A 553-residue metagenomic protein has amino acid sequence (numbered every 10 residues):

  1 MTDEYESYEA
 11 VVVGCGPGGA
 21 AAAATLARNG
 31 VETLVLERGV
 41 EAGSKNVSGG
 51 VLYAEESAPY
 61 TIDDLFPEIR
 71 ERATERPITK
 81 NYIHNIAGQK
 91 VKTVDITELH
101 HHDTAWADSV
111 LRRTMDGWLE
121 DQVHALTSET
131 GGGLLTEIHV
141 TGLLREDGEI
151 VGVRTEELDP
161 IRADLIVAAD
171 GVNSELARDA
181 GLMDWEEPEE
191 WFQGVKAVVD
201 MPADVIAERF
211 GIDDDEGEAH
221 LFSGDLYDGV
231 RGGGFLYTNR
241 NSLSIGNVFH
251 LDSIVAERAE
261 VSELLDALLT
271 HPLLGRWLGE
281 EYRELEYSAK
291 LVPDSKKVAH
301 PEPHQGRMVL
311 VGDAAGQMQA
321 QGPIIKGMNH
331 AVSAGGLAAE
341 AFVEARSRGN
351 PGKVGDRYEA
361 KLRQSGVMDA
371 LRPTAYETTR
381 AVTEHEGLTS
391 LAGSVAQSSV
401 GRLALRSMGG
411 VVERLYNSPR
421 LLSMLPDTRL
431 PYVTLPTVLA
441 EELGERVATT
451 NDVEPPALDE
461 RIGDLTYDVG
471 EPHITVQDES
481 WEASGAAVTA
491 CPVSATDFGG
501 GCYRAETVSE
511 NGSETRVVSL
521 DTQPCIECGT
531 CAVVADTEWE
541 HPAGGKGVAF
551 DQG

Functional and structural regions predicted by a protein language model:
Y5-V35: N-terminal Rossmann-like FAD-binding beta1-loop-alpha1 element of flavoenzymes
Y5-Y8, E156-L165, H304-R307: Core beta-strand elements of the Rossmann-like FAD/NAD(P) dinucleotide-binding domain in flavoenzyme oxidoreductases
N29, G39-G88: N-terminal FAD cofactor-binding segment of flavoenzymes
E41, Q122-L274: Predominantly flavin-linked oxidoreductase catalytic cores and closely associated redox partners
H100-D121, I254-E260: Short beta-strand to alpha-helix junction loop
Y227-V230, R240, S253-G336, S347-A360 (+3 more regions): FAD/FMN-dependent oxidoreductases across multiple families
V343-E454: C-terminal helical "tail/cap" subdomain of flavin- and related membrane-associated enzymes
G485-S513, S519-G553: Iron-sulfur cluster-binding cysteine motifs and their immediate structural context in ferredoxin-like electron-transfer
